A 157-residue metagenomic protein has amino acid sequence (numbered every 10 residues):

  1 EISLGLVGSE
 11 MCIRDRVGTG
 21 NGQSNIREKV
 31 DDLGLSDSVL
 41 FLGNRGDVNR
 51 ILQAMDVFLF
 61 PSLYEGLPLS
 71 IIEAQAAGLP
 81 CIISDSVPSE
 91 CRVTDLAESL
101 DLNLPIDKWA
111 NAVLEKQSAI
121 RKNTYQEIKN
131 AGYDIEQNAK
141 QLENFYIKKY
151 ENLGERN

Functional and structural regions predicted by a protein language model:
E1-I13, L35: Single conserved hydrophobic/aromatic residue that forms the stacking wall/gate of nucleotide- or nucleobase-binding
R14-N25: Glycosyltransferase donor-sugar binding loop
R27-G43: Nucleotide-activated donor-binding/catalytic signature segment of Leloir-type glycosyltransferases, i.e., the conserved
N44, L63: Aromatic "clamp/platform" in nucleotide-sugar-dependent glycosyltransferases that forms part of the donor/acceptor
F58-L59: A short hydrophobic beta-strand element within the catalytic core of glycosyltransferases that build diverse glycans
P80-S84: Short hydrophobic beta-strand element within catalytic cores of glycosyltransferases and related nucleotide-activated
E90-K116, E136: Change "using UDP/GDP/dTDP sugars" to "using nucleotide sugars
I120-N157: A charged, aromatic-enriched C-terminal amphipathic alpha-helix characteristic of glycosyltransferases across folds
